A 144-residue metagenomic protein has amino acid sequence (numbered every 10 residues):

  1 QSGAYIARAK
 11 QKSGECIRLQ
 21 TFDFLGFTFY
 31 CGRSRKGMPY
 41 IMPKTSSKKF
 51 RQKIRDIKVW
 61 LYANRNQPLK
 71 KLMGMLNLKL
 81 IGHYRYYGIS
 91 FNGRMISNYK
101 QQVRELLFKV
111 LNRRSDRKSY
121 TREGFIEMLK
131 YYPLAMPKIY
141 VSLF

Functional and structural regions predicted by a protein language model:
Q1-F144: Non-catalytic terminal/accessory segments
